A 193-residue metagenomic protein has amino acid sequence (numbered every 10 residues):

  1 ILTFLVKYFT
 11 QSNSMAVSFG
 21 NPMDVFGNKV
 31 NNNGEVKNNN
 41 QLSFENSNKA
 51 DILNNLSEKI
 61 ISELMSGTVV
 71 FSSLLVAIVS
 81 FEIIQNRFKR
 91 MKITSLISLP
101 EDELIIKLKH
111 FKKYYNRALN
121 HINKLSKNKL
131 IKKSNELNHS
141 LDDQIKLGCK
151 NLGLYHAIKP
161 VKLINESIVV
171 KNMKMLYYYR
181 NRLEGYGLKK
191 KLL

Functional and structural regions predicted by a protein language model:
I1-L193: Membrane-interfacial terminal anchoring regions of lipid-handling membrane enzymes
